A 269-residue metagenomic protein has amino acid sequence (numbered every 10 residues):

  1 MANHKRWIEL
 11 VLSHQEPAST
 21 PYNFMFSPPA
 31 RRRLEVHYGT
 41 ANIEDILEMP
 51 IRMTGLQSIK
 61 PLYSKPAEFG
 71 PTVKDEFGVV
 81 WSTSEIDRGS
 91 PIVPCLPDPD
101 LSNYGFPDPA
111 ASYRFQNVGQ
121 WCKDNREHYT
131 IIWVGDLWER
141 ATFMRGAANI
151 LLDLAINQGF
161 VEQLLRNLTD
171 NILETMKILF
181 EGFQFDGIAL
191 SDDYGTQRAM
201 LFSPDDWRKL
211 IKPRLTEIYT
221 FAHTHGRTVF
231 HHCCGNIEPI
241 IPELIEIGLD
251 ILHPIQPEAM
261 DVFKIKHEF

Functional and structural regions predicted by a protein language model:
M1-V36, K74, G105-F269: Active-site loop segments of alpha/beta catalytic cores
Y22-N23, M49-M53, S64, P71-K74 (+1 more regions): Secondary-structure transition motif
R33-P66: Segments that shape or occlude catalytic/ligand-binding pockets
L34-H37, P66-F69, E85-D87, V93-P94 (+2 more regions): Short aromatic-enriched loop/helix-cap "lid" or pocket-rim segments at secondary-structure transitions that line
G39-I51, P91-N103, V134-M144: An N-terminal domain-start capping segment
I51-M53, W81, V229, I251: Residue-level detector of short coil/turn "hinge" positions at structural boundaries
Q57-E68, A110-A111, G135-E139: Short, glycine/charge-rich beta-strand/loop segments that flank catalytic centers and engage negatively charged groups
E76-V80, S84-C122: A gly/proline- and charged-residue-enriched helix-loop-helix capping module
